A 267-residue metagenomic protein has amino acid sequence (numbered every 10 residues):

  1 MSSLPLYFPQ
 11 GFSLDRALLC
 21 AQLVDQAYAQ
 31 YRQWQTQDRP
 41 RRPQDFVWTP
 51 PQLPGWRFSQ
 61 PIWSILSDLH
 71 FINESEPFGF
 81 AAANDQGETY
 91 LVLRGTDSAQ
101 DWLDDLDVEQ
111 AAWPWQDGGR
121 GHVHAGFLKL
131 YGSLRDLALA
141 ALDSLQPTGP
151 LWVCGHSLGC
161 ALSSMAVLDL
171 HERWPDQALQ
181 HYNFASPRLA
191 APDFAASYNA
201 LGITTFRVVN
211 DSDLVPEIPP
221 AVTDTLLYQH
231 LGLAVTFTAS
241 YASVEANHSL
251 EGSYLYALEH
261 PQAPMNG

Functional and structural regions predicted by a protein language model:
M1-C154, L158-G267: Non-catalytic, mobile gating and regulatory segments of ester bond hydrolases
